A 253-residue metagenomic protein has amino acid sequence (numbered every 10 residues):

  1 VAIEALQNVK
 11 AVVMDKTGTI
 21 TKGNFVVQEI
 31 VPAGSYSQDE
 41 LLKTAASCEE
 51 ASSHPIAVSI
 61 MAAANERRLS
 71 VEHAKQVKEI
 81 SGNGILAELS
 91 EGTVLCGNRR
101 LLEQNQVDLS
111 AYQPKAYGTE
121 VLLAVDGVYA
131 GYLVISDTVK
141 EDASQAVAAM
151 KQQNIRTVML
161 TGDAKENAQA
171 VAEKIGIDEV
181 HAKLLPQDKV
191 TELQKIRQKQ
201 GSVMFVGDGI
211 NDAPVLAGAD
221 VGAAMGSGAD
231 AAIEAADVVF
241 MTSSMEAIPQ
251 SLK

Functional and structural regions predicted by a protein language model:
A2-V221: Cytosolic catalytic headpiece
E103, I155, I175, N211-V221 (+1 more regions): Membrane-embedded alpha-helical bundles of multi-pass transporters
